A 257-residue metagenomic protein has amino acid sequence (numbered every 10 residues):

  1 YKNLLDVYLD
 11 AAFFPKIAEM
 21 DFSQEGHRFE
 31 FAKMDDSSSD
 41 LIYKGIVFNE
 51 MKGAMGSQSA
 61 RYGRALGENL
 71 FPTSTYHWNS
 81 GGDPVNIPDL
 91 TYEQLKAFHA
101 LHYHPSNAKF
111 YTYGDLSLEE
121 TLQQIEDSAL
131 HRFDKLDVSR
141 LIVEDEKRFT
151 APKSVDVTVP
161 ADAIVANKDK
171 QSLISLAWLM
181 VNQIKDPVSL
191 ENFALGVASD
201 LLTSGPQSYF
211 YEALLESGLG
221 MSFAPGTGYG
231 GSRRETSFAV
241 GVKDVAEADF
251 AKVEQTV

Functional and structural regions predicted by a protein language model:
Y1-A151, I164-S189, A194, P206-F210 (+1 more regions): Charge-rich, well-structured scaffold segments of protease-associated domains
K153-D156: Long, compositionally biased
T158-D162: Membrane-proximal cytosolic interface modules of multi-pass membrane proteins
A198: Conserved GTPase G-domain substructure that encodes guanine base recognition and part of the catalytic core, centered
